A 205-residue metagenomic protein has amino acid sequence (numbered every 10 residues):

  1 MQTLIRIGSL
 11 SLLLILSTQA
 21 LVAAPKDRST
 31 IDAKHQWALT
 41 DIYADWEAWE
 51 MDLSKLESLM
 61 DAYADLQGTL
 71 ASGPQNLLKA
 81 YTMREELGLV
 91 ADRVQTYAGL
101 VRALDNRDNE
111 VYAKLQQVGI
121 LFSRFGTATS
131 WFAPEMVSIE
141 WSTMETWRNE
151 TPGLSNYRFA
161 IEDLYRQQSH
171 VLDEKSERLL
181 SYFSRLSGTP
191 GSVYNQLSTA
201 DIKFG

Functional and structural regions predicted by a protein language model:
M1-S9: Bacterial N-terminal signal peptides that target proteins for export
G8-Q19: Bacterial N-terminal signal peptides
L21-G205: A well-structured
